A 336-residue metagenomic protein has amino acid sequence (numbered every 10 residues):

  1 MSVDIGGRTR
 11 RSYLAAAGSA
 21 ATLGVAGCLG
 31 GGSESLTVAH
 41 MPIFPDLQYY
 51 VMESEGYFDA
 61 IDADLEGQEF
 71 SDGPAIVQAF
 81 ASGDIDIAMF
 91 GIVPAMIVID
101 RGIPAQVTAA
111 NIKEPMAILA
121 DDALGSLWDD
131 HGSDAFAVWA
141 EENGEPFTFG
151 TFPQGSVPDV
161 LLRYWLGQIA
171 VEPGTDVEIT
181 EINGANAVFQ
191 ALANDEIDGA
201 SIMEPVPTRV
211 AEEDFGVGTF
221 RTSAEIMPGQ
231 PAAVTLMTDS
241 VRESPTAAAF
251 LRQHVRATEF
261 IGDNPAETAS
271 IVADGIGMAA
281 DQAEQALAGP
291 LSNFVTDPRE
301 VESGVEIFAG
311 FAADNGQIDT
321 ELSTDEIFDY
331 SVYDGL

Functional and structural regions predicted by a protein language model:
M1-S33: Haloarchaeal acidic low-complexity proteome signature biased toward cell-envelope/secretome components but also
G32-P45, A63-E69, P146-G150, I179-T180: Short, well-ordered beta-strand elements
P42-E69, P74-A75, M96-R101, V160-Q168 (+1 more regions): Short, polar/charged alpha-helical segment
F44, G67-Q78, F90-V93, E172-N194 (+1 more regions): Short helix-initiation/N-cap motifs at beta->coil->alpha
N111-T180, D239: A conserved helix-loop-strand patch within extracytoplasmic ligand-binding domains of the periplasmic binding
A185-D274: Pocket-lining segment of extracytoplasmic ligand-binding domains
E243-I318: Secondary-structure end/capping motifs
A312-L336: Conserved C-terminal helix/tail region of periplasmic/extracytoplasmic solute-binding proteins
